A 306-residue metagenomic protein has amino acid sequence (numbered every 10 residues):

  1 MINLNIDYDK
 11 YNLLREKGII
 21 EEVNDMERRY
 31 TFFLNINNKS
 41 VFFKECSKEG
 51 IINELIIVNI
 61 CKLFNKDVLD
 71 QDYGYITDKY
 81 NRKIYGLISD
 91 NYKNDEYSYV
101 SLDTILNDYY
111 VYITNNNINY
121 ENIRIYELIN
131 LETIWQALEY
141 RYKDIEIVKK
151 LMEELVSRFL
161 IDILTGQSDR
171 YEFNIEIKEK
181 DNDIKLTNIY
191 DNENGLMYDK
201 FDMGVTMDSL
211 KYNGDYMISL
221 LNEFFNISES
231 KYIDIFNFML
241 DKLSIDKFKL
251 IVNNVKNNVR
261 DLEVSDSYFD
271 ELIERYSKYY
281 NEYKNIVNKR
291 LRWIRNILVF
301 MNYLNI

Functional and structural regions predicted by a protein language model:
M1-I118: Conserved ATP-binding subdomain of kinase catalytic cores across diverse folds
C46-S47, D181-I306: C-terminal catalytic region of ATP-dependent kinase domains
G50, E54, E154, S168-Y171 (+2 more regions): Active-site-proximal structural scaffolding
N53, Y85, S98, E121 (+6 more regions): Alpha-helical structural motif
L55-L63, E153-I161, R292: A broad, structural surface signal
V68, T77-K83, N115-N117, R141-V148 (+1 more regions): Intrinsically disordered, low-complexity coil segments
Y92-L160, E271, R275, Y279: ATP-dependent phospho-/nucleotidyl transfer catalytic cores
L128-F201: Conserved kinase catalytic-core segment
